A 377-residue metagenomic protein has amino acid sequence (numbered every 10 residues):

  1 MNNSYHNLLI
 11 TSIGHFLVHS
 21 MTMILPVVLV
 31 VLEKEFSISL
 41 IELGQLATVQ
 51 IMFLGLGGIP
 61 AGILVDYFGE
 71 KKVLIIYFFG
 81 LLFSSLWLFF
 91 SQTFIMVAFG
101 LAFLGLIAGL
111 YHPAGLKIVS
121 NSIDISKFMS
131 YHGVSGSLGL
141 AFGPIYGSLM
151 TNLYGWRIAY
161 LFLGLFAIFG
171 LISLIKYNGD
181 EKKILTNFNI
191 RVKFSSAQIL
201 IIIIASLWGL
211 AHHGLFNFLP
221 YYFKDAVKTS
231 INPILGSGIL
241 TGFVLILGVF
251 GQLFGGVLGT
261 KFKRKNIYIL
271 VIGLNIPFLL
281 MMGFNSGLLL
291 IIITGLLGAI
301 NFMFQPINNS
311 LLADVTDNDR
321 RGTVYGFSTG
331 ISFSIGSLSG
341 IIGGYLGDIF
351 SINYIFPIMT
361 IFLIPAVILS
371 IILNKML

Functional and structural regions predicted by a protein language model:
M23, I51-I59, L140-A141, L245-L253 (+1 more regions): Residue-level signature of mid-helix packing/kink "hotspots" within the transmembrane helices of 12-pass Major
L25-P26, A197-V249: Extracytoplasmic gate region of multi-pass secondary transporters
L56-Q92: Conserved MFS/SLC helix-loop-helix module at the cytosolic interface between two early adjacent transmembrane helices
G58-G69, G251-K263, G347-D348: Helix-to-loop junctions at the C-terminal end of transmembrane segments in multipass secondary transporters
G100-G136: Cytoplasmic helix-loop-helix junction between adjacent transmembrane helices in 12-TM secondary transporters
H132-N178: Helix-loop-helix hairpin linking two adjacent transmembrane segments in secondary transporters
K263-L311: C-terminal transmembrane helical hairpin of 12-TM major facilitator-type secondary transporters
V315, D319-F350: A late C-terminal transmembrane helix in Major Facilitator Superfamily
